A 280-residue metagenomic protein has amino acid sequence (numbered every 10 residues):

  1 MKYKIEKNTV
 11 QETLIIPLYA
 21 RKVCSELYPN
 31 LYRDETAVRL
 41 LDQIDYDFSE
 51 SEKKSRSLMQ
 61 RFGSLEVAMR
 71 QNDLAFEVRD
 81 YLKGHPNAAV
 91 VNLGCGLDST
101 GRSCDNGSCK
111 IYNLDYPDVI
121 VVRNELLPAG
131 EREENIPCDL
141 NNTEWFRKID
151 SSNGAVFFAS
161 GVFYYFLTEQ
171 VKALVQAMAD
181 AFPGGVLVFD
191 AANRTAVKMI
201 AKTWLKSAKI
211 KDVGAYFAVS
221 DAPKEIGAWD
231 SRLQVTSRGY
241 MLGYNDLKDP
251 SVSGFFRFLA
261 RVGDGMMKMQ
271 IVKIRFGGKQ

Functional and structural regions predicted by a protein language model:
M1-V91, C95-C138, S151-S152: Rossmann-like AdoMet
T143-S152: Short amphipathic alpha-helix with an adjacent loop that forms part of the alpha/beta core around
F157-F158: A conserved beta-strand element that flanks and buttresses the S-adenosyl-L-methionine
Y165-D180: A short, conserved alpha-helix within the catalytic core of class I
M178-R194: Conserved beta-strand signature within the Rossmann-like core of class I S-adenosyl-L-methionine
K198-V213: Short, glycine-/aromatic-enriched active-site segment of Class I SAM-dependent methyltransferases
V213-Y240: Short alpha-helix
R232-F258: Conserved catalytic loop of SAM-dependent methyltransferase domains
